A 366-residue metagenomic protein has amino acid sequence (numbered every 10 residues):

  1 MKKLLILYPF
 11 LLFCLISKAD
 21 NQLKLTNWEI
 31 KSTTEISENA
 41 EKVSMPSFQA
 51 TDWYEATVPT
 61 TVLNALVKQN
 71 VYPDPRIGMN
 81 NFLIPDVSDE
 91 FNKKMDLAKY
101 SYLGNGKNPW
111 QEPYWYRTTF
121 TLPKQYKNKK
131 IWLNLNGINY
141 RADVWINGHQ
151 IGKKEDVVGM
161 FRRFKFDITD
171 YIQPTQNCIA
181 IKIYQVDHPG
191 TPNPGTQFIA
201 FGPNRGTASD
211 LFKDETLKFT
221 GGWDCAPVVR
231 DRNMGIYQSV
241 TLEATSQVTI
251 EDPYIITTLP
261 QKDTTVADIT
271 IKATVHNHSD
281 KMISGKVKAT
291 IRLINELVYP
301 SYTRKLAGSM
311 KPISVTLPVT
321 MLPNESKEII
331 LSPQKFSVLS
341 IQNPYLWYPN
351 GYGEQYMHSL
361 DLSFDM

Functional and structural regions predicted by a protein language model:
M1-L7, S17-M366: Secreted/periplasmic carbohydrate-active enzymes, especially glycoside hydrolases
L11-L12: Repetitive helical segments and hydrophobic/amphipathic motifs
